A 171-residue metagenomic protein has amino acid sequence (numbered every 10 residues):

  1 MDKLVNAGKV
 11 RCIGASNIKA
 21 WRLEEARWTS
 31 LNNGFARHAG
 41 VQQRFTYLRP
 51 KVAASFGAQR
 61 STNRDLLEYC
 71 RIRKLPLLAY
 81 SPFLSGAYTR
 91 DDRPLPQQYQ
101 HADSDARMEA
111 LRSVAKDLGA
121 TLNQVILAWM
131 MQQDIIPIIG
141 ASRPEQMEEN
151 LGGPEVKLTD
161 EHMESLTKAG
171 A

Functional and structural regions predicted by a protein language model:
M1-A171: Beta/alpha (TIM)-barrel catalytic core signal, keyed to glycine-rich beta->alpha loops juxtaposed to Asp/Glu that bind
